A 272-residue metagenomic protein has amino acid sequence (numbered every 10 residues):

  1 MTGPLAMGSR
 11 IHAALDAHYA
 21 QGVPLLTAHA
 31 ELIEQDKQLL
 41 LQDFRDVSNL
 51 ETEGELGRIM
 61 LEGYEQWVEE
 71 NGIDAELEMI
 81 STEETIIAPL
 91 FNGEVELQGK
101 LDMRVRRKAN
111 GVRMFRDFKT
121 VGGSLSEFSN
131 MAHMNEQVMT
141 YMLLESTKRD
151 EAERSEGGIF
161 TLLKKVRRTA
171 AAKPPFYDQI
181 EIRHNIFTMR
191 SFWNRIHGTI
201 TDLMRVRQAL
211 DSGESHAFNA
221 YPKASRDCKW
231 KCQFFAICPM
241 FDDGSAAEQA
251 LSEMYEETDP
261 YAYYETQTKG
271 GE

Functional and structural regions predicted by a protein language model:
M1-G3, V23, L125-S129: Short, polar/flexible loop-turn hinges at active-site or ligand-entry regions and domain interfaces
M1-L15: Gly/serine-rich nucleotide phosphate-binding loop at the start of the catalytic core of nucleotide/ADP-ribose-handling
G3, M7, E53-L56, M134-Q137: Hydrophobic (often cysteine-bearing) scaffold residues that line and stabilize catalytic clefts of nucleotide/cofactor
R10, Q98-K100, S155: Extracellular structured ligand-interaction cores
H12-V23, H197-R207: Regular secondary-structure segments
A14-T85, P89-L90: A non-catalytic, helix-rich entry segment at domain boundaries
I80-K148: Non-catalytic protein-protein interaction segments used by genome-maintenance enzymes to assemble and couple activities
N130-A132, M142-E272: Metal-dependent nuclease catalytic regions and adjoining charged, substrate-binding loops involved in nucleic-acid end
